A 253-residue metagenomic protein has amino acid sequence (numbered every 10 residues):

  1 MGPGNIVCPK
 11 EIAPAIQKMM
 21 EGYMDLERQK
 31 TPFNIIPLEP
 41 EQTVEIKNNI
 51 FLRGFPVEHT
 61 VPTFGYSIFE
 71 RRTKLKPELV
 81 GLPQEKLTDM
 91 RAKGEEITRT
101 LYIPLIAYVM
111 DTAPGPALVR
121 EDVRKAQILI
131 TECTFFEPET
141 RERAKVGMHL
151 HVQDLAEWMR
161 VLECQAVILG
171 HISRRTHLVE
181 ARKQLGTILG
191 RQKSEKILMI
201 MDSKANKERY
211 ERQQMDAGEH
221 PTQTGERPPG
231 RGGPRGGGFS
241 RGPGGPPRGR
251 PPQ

Functional and structural regions predicted by a protein language model:
M1-Q29, F33-N34: Active-site HxH/HxHxD metal-binding segment of metal-dependent hydrolases
G2-E11, I130, A166-H171: Short internal beta-strands
K10-I12, T134, I172-S173, S203: Residues in the short beta-alpha loop(s) of Rossmann-like NAD(P)-binding domains
P14, P114, R174: Active-site micro-motifs of SAM-dependent methyltransferase domains
I36-L169, L178-E195, N206-P229, F239 (+1 more regions): Metal-dependent phosphodiesterase/nuclease catalytic metal-binding core
R235, P243-R248: Non-catalytic terminal extensions of ATP-dependent helicases
